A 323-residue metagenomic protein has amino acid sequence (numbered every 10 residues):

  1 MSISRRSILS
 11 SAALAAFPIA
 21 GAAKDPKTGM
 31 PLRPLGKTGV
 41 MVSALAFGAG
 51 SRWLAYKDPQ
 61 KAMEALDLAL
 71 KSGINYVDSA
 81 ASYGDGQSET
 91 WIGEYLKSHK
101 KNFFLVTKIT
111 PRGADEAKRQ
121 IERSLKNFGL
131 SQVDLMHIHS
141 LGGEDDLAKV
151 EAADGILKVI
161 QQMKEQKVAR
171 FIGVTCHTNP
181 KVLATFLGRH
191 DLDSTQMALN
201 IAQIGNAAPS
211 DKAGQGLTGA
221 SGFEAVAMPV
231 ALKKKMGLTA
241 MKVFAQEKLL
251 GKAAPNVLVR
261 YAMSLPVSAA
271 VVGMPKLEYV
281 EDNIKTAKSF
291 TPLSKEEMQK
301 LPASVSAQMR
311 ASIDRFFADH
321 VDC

Functional and structural regions predicted by a protein language model:
M1-A15: N-terminal secretory signal peptides and thylakoid transit peptides that target proteins across membranes
I19-L45: C-terminal segment of N-terminal export signals and the immediately downstream linker at the start of the mature
L35, F47, V77, I92 (+5 more regions): Conserved, mostly hydrophobic/aromatic
G50-P59, K108-A114, L250-G251: Active-site mouth loops of central-metabolism enzymes
D78-Y95: Glycine-rich, proline-tolerant flexible connector loops at the mouths of alpha/beta enzymes
G93-V106, L157-Q162: Alpha-helix-loop-beta-strand connector modules within alpha/beta enzyme cores
R112-T239: Glycine/proline-rich, positively charged, aromatic-decorated active-site loop/lid region on the catalytic face
G214-G216, G222-C323: Structured C-terminal cap/extension of enzyme domains
